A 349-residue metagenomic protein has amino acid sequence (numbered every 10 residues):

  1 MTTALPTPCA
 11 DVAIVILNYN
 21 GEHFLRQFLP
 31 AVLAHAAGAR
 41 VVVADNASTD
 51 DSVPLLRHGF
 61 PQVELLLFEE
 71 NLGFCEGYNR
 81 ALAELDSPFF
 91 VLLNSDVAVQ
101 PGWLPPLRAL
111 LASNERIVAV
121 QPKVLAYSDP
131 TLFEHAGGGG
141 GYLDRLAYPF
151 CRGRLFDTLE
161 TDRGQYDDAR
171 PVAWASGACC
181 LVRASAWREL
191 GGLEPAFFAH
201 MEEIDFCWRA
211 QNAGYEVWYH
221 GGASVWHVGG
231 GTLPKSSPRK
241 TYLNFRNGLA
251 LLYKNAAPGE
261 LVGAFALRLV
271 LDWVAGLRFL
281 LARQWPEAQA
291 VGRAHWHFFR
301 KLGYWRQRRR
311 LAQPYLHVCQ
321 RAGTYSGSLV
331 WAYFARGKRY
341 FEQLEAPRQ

Functional and structural regions predicted by a protein language model:
V15, A213-W331: Active-site-adjacent helix/loop segment of glycosyltransferases that harbors family-specific signature motifs
P30-A39: Short, acidic, metal-binding catalytic loop of nucleotide-sugar glycosyltransferases
A31, D45-P54, E70, Q100: A conserved acidic beta->alpha catalytic loop
G38-A47, L66-F68: Short beta-strand/loop segment that forms part of the nucleotide-sugar
F68-L85, S95-V97: Glycine-rich, basic loop-to-helix element that forms the pyrophosphate-binding segment of sugar-nucleotide handling
F90: Short aromatic/hydrophobic "clamp" motif used to bind/position activated sugar donors
A98-G137, G141-D144, Y148: Conserved donor NDP-sugar-binding/catalytic core segment of glycosyltransferases
D167-S224: A short, conserved alpha-helix in the catalytic core of glycosyltransferases
